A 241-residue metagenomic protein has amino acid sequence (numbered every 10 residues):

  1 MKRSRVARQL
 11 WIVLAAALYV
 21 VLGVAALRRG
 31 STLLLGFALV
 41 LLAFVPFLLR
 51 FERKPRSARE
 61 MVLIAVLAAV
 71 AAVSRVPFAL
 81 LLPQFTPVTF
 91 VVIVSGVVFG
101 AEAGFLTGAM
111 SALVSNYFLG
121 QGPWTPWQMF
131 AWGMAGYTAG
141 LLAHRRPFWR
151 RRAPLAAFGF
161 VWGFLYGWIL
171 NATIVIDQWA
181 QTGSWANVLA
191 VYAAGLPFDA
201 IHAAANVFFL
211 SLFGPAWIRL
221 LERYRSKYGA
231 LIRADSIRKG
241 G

Functional and structural regions predicted by a protein language model:
K2-A38, T125-W127, L141-G240: Membrane-embedded alpha-helical hairpins and interfacial helices in multi-pass inner-membrane proteins
K2-I93: Hydrophobic transmembrane alpha-helices
L27-T32, F99-G104, G120-G122: Transmembrane helix interruption/hinge and helix-loop junction motifs
P46-R50, V88-G104, T138-L142: Generic transmembrane alpha-helix motif of multi-pass integral membrane proteins
S57-E60, A101-L106, F148-A153: Membrane-helix interface segments
A65, A69, F90, V94 (+9 more regions): Residue-level signature of the transmembrane alpha-helical core of multi-pass small-molecule transporters
A72-V76, A101, F105-A109, N116 (+5 more regions): Transmembrane alpha-helical segments of multi-pass membrane transport proteins and ion-pumping complexes
V73-V88, A109-A143: Interfacial aromatic-anchored transmembrane helix boundaries in multi-pass membrane proteins
